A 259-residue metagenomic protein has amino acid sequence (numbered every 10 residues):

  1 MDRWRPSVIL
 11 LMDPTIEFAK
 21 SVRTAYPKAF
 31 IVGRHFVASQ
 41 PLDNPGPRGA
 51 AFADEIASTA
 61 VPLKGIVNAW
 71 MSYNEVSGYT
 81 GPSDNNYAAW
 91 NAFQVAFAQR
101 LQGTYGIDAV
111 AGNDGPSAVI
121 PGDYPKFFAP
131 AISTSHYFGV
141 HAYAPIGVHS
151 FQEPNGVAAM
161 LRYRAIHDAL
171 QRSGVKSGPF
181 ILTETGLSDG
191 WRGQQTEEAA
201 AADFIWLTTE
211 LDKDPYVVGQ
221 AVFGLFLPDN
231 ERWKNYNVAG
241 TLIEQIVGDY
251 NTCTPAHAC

Functional and structural regions predicted by a protein language model:
M1-I16, K28: Boundary/entry segment of secreted carbohydrate-active catalytic domains
I9-M12, A29, G33-S39, V67-N68 (+8 more regions): Aromatic- and acid-rich polysaccharide-binding/catalytic face of secreted or lumenal carbohydrate-active enzymes
P14, K20-V119, H136, T196-E198: Substrate-binding cleft of extracellular glycoside hydrolase catalytic domains
A19-T24, A57-L63, D123-P130, I166-S173: Short amphipathic alpha-helices and their capping/turn segments at secondary-structure boundaries
P27-V32, R192-Q195, A199-C259: Aromatic-rich peripheral "rim/lid" segments of glycoside hydrolase catalytic domains that contact and position glycan
G46-A57, Y87-F97, I120-P125, G156-I166 (+2 more regions): Well-ordered, non-membrane alpha-helical segments in soluble/globular domains
T80, A118-V119, G147, D189-W191: Short, solvent-exposed loop/turn segments at secondary-structure junctions
V95-G103, M160-V217: Catalytic-core region of carbohydrate-active enzymes that cleave or remodel glycosidic bonds
